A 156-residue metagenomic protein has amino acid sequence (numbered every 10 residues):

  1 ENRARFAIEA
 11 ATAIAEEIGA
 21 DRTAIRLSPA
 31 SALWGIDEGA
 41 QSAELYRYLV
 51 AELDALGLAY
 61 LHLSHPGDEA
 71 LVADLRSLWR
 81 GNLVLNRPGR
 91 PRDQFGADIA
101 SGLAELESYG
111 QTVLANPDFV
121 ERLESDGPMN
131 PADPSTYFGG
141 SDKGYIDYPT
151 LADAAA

Functional and structural regions predicted by a protein language model:
E1-A156: Flavin-dependent oxidoreductase catalytic cores
